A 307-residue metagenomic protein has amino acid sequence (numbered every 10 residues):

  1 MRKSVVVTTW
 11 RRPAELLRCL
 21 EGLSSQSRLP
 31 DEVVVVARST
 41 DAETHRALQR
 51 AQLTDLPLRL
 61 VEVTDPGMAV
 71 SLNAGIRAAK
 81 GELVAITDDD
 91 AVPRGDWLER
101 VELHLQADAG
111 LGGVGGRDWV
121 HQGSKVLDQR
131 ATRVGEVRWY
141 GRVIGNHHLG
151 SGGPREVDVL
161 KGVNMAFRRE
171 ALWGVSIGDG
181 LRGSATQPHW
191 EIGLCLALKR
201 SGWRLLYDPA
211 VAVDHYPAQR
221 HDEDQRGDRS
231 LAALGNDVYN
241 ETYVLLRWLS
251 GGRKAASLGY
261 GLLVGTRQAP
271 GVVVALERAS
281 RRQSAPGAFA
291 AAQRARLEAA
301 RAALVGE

Functional and structural regions predicted by a protein language model:
M1-S25: N-proximal low-complexity "stem/linker" segments adjacent to membrane-targeting elements
E21-E62: Acidic donor-binding segment of Leloir-type glycosyltransferases
V63-A79: Glycine-rich, basic loop-to-helix element that forms the pyrophosphate-binding segment of sugar-nucleotide handling
V84: Short aromatic/hydrophobic "clamp" motif used to bind/position activated sugar donors
D96-T132: Conserved donor NDP-sugar-binding/catalytic core segment of glycosyltransferases
V134-V157: Short, flexible, basic/aromatic active-site loop/helix in glycosyltransferases
L160, G183-L196: Acidic donor-binding loop at a coil-to-helix junction in glycosyltransferase catalytic cores that engages
A232, N236, S250-E307: Non-catalytic, C-terminal membrane-associated alpha-helical segments of glycosyltransferases
